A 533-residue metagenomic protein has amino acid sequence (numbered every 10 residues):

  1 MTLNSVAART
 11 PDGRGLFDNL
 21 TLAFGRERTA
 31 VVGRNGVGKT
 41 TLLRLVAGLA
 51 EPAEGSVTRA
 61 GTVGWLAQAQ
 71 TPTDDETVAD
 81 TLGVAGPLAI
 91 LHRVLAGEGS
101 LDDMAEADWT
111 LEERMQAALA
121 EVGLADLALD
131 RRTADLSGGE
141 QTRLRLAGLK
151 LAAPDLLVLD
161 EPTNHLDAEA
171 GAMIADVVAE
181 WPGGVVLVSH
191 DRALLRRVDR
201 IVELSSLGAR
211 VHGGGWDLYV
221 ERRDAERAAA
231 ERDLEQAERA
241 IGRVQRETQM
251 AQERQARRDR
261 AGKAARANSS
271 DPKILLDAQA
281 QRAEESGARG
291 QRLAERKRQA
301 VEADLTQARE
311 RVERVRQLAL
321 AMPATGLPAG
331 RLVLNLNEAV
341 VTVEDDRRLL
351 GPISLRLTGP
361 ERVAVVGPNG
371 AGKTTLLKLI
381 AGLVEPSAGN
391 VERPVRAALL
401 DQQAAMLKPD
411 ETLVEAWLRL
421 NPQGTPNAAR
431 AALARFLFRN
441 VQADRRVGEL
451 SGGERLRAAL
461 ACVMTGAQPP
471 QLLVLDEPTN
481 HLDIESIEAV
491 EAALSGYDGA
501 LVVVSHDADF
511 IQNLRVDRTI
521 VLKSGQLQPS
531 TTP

Functional and structural regions predicted by a protein language model:
M1-T10, P87-T142, R222-V343: Coupling and communication elements adjacent to P-loop NTPase active sites across diverse families
N4-V6, G15-E27, G55, L336-T342 (+2 more regions): Conserved beta-strand
G25-T29, T40-D102, R200-E203, G359-A371 (+3 more regions): ABC ATPase nucleotide-binding domain signature region
P72-G138, D401-L472, E477: ABC-family P-loop ATPase nucleotide-binding domains
D75-D80, L207-R232, L522-P533: Conserved beta-strand-loop-alpha-helix hinge in the C-terminal portion of ABC ATPase nucleotide-binding domains
L146, I174, L460, T479: Hydrophobic anchor residue at the start of the ABC signature
L157-E161, L166, L400, L472-E477 (+1 more regions): Catalytic Walker B motif of ABC-type/P-loop ATPase nucleotide-binding domains
A168-D176, N480-A492, D509: Conserved D-loop/post-Walker B switch-helix segment of ABC ATPase nucleotide-binding domains
